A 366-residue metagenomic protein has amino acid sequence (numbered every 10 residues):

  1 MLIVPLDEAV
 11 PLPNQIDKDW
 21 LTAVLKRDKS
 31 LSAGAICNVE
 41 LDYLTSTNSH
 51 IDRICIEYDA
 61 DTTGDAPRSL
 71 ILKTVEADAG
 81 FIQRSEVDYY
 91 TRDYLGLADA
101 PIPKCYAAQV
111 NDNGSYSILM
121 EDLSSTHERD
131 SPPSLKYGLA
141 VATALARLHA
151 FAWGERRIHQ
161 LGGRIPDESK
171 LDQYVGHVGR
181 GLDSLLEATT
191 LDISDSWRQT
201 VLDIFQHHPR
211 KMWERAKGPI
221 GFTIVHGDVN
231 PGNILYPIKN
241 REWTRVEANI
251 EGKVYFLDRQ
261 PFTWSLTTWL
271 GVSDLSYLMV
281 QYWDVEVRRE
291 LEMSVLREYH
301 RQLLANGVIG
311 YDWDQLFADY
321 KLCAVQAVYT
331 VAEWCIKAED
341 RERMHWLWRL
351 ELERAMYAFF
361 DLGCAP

Functional and structural regions predicted by a protein language model:
M1-T47, D59-P67, R156, T200 (+4 more regions): Regulatory N- and C-terminal appendages and interdomain linkers associated with kinase/kinase-like NTP transferase
T47-G176, G271-V272, M279, W283 (+1 more regions): Conserved ATP-binding subdomain of kinase catalytic cores across diverse folds
S69, S117, F222-I224, V254: Hydrophobic "anchor" residues on beta-strands that sit immediately upstream of conserved functional sites
D88, S265-G307, A324-M344, R354: Active-site activation/catalytic loop segments of kinase-like enzymes and analogous catalytic loops in related
Y116-S124, T200-I204, V246-N249, W269-L275: Active-site-adjacent bridging/hinge elements
H127-H226, Y236-I250, A358-P366: ATP-dependent phospho-/nucleotidyl transfer catalytic cores
V229: Hydrophobic HxD+1 residue recognition
G232-Q281: Catalytic activation segment of kinase domains across protein kinase-like and atypical kinase folds
